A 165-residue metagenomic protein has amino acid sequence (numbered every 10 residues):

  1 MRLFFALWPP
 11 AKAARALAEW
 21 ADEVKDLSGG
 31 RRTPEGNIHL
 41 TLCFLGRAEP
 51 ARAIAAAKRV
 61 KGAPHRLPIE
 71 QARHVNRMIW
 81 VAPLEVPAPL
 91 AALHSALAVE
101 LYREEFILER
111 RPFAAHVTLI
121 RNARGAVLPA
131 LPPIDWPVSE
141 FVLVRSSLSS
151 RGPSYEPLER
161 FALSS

Functional and structural regions predicted by a protein language model:
M1-S165: Histidine-dependent nucleotide/RNA phosphoesterase domain, centered on the 2H-phosphoesterase fold with its duplicated
